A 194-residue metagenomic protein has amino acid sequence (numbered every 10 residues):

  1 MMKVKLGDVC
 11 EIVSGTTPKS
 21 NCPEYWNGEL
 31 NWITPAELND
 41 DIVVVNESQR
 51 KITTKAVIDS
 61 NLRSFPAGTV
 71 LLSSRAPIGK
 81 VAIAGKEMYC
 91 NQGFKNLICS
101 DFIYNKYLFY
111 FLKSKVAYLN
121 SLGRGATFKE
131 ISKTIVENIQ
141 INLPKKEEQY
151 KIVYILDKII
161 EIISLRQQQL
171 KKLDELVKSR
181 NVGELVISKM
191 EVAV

Functional and structural regions predicted by a protein language model:
M1-D41, A56-S60, K189-V194: Low-complexity, Lys/Gly-biased intrinsically disordered segments
M1-T16, N138-K146, Y150-V153, L165-V194: Non-catalytic DNA-recognition/assembly elements of restriction-modification systems
G7, E11, N31-T34, K95 (+3 more regions): Generic alpha-helical structural context detector
T34-P35, Q49-K113: A short beta-sheet element
L38-N39, P77, Y118: Active-site/binding-pocket entry motifs
N39-K51: Short, basic/aromatic beta-hairpin or loop at an interaction surface
S74-P77, M88-K95, G125-E147: A short glycine-rich beta-alpha junction/loop motif
L112-V116, N120, I160: Short amphipathic alpha-helical signal-transduction/dimerization elements
